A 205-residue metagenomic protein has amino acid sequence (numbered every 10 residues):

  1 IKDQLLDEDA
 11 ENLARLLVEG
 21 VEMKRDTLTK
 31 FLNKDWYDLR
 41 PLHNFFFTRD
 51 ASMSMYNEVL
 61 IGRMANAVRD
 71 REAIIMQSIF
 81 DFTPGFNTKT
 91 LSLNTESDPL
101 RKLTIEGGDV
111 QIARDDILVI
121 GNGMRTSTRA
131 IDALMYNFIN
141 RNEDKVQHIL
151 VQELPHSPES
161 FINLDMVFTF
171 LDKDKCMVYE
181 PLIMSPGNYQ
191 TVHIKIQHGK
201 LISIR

Functional and structural regions predicted by a protein language model:
I1-R205: The feature marks the mature, well-folded catalytic cores of soluble enzymes
